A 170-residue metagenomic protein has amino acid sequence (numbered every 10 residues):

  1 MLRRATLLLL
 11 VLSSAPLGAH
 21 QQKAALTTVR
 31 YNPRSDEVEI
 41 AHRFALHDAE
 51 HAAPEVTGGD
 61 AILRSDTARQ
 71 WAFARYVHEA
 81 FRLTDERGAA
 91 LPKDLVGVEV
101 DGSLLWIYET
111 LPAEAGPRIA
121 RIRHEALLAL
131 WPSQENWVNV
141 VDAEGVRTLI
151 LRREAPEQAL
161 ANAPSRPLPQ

Functional and structural regions predicted by a protein language model:
M1-L7: Bacterial N-terminal signal peptides that target proteins for export
L8-L9, S35: Intrinsically disordered, low-complexity segments enriched in polar/charged small residues
L10-G18: Hydrophobic h-region of N-terminal signal peptides that target proteins for export in Gram-negative bacteria
A19-Q170: N-terminal soluble domains immediately following signal/targeting peptides that reside in extracytoplasmic
